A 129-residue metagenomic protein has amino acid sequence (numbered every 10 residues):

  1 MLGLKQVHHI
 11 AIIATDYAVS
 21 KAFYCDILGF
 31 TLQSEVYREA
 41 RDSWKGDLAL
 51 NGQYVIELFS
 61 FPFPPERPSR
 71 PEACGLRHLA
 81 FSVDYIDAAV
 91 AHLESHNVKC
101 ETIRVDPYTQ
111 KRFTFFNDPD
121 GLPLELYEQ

Functional and structural regions predicted by a protein language model:
M1-A18, L76-L79: N-terminal beta-strand motif that seeds the catalytic metal site of vicinal oxygen chelate
M1-G3, D47, V90-Q129: Vicinal oxygen chelate
Q6, D42-W44, G75, Q110: Exposed loop/turn and edge beta-strand positions of beta-sandwich/beta-sheet ligand-binding modules
I13-V55, S95: Core segments of cupin and vicinal oxygen chelate
F23, D87-H92: Short amphipathic alpha-helices within nucleic acid-binding modules
S34-E35, R41-W44, F63-S69, T102: A short, acidic/glycine-rich surface segment
E72, L79-S82, I86: Mid-chain, well-packed structural core segment of small domains
